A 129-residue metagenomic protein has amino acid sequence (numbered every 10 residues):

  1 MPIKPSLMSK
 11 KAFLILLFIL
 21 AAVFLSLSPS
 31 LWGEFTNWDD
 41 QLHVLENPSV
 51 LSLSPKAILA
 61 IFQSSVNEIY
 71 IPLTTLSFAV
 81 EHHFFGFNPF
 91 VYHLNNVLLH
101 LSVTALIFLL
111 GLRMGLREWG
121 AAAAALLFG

Functional and structural regions predicted by a protein language model:
M1-G129: Polytopic membrane enzymes that build or remodel cell-surface glycoconjugates and lipids
